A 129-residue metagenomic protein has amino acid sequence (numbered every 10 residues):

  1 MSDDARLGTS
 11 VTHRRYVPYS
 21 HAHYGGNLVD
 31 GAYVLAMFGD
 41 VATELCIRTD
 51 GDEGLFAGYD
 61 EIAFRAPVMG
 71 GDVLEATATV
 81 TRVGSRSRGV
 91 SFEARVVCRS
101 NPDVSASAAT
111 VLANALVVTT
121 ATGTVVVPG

Functional and structural regions predicted by a protein language model:
M1-G31, L45-I47: Catalytic strand-loop segment that frames the active site of acyl-thioester-processing enzymes
D3-T9, M69-G70, T79-G129: HotDog/MaoC-like acyl-thioester-processing domains
T12-P18, A63, T122-V126: Generic structural detector for well-ordered beta-strands
A32-D52: Active-site helix/loop of acyl-thioester processing domains in fatty-acid/polyketide metabolism, spanning hotdog-fold
E53-D60: Short, structured beta-strand/loop micro-motifs enriched in basic residues and often containing a Trp
D60-G70: Short, structured protein-protein interaction patches enriched in aromatics and acidic/basic residues, typified by
